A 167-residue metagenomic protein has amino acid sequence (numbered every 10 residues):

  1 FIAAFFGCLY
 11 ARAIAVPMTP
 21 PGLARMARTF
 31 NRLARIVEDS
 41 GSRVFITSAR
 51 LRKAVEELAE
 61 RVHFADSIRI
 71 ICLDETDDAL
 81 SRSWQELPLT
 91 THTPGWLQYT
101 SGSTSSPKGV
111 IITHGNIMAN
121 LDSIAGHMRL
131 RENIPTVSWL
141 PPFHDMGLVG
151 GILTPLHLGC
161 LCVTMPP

Functional and structural regions predicted by a protein language model:
F1-A24, W139-P142: Conserved AMP-binding/adenylate-forming
A4, T113, L148: Motif I (Walker A/P-loop) of helicase-class P-loop NTPases
G7, I36, T154: Hydrophobic/aromatic ligand-binding patch that stacks against planar heteroaromatic rings of cofactors or nucleotides
I14, M118-P135, P142-P167: Conserved AMP-binding/adenylation subdomain of ANL enzymes
P17, G22-I46, R50-E57, D77-S81 (+1 more regions): Conserved ATP-dependent adenylate/AMP-binding module captured primarily in the ANL superfamily
V55-R69: Short acidic, glycine/proline-enriched helix-loop-strand junctions
I70-Y99, S105-S106, N116, N120 (+1 more regions): Conserved pre-ATP/AMP-binding loop-to-beta segment of ANL
